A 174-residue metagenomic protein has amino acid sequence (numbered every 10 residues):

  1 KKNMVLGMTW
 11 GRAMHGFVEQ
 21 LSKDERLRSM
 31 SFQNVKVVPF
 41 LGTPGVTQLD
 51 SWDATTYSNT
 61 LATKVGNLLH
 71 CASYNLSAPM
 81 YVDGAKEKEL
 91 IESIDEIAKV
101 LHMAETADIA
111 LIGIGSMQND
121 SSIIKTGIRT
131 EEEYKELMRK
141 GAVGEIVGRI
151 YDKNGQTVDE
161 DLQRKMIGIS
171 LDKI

Functional and structural regions predicted by a protein language model:
K1-K2, M30-Q118, K125, D161-L162: Ligand-binding beta-strand-loop-alpha-helix segment within the catalytic cores of soluble metabolic enzymes
K1-L27: Helix-turn-helix/homeodomain-like alpha-helical modules used for DNA recognition and transcription-factor dimerization
V5-R12, G148-D161: Acidic/glycine-enriched edge-of-secondary-structure segments
A13, G115-M117, R129: Gly/Ser/Thr-rich beta-alpha loop segments that engage phosphate groups in nucleotides
Q20-Q33, T126-E132: A glycine- and small-aliphatic-rich helix-loop capping segment at beta-alpha/alpha-beta transitions that lines
R28-S31, G66-N67, L101-E105, G141-V143 (+2 more regions): Solvent-exposed alpha-helices and their adjacent loops that cap or buttress functional pockets in soluble metabolic
I123-K153: Gly/Ser/Thr-rich active-site loops/lids in small-molecule metabolic enzymes that frequently grip phosphoryl groups
Q156-I174: ATP/nucleoside-binding phosphotransfer catalytic cores, i.e., glycine-rich phosphate-binding loops
